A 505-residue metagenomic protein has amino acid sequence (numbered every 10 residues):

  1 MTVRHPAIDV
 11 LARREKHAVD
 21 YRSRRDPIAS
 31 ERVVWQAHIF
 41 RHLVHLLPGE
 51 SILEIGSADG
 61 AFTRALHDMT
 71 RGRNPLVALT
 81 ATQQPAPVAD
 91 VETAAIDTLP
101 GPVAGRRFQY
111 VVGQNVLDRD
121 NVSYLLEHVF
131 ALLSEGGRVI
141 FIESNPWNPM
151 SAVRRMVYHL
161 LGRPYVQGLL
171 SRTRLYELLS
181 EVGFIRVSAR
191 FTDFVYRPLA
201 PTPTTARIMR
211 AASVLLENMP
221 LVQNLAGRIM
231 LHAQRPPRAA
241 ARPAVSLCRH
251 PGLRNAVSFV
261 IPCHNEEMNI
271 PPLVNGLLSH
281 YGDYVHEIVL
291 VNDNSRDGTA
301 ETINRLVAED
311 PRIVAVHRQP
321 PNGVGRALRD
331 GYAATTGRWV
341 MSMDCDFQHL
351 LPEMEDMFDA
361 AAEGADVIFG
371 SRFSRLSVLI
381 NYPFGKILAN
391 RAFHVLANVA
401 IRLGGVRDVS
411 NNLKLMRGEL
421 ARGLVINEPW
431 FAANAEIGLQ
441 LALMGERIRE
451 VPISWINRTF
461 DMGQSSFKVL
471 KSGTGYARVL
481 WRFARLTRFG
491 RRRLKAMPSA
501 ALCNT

Functional and structural regions predicted by a protein language model:
L53-P100: Class I SAM-dependent methyltransferase SAM/SAH-binding core
S123-R138: A short glycine-rich, Lys/Arg-flanked "PGG" loop and its adjoining helix->strand segment in the class I
I140-R163, V378-L379: Conserved class I S-adenosyl-L-methionine
M156, R318-A334, W339, L351-F431 (+2 more regions): Acceptor/aglycone-binding surface of glycosyltransferases and processive sugar-polymer synthases
Y158-R174, E428: Acceptor-substrate binding/catalytic loop of class I
V214-V257, N275, S279, L403 (+1 more regions): Hydrophobic helical membrane-anchoring modules
H286-E287, A300-A334: Conserved donor nucleotide-binding strand/loop of the catalytic core
N292-E301, F347: A conserved acidic beta->alpha catalytic loop
